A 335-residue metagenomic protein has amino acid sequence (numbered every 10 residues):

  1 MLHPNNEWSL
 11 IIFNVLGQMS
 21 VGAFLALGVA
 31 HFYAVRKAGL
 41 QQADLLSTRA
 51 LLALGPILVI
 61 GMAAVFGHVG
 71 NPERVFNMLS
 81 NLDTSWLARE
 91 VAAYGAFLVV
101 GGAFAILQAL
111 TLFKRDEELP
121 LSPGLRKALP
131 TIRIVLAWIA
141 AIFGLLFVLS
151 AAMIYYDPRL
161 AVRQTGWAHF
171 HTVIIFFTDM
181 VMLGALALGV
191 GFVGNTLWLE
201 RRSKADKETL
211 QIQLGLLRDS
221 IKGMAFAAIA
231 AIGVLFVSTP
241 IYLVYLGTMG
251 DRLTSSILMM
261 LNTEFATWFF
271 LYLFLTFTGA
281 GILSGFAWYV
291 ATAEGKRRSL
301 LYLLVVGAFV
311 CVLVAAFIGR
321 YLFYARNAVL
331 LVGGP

Functional and structural regions predicted by a protein language model:
M1-I11, K37-Q42, F66-R89, A151-I175 (+2 more regions): Membrane-interface interhelical loops and short amphipathic "cap" helices that link adjacent transmembrane segments
L2-M19, L45-A53, S80-V99, A128 (+3 more regions): Membrane-entry segments of alpha-helical transmembrane domains in multi-pass membrane proteins
I11-H31, G95-V99, M180, L186 (+1 more regions): The first (N-terminal) embedded transmembrane alpha-helix
L16-Q18, V35, F104-G307, C311-A315: Long, contiguous internal "core" modules enriched in hydrophobic/ aromatic residues
G22, G28-Q42, N77, F113-G124: N-terminal juxtamembrane cytosolic/stromal segments of multi-pass membrane proteins
L40-A53, K296-L300: Short, motif-level signal for alpha-helix interfacial/capping segments enriched in acidic residues and aromatics/proline
L51-N71: A generic, lipid-embedded transmembrane alpha helix
R74-L121: A generic, well-ordered mixed alpha/beta core segment in the N-terminal half of proteins
